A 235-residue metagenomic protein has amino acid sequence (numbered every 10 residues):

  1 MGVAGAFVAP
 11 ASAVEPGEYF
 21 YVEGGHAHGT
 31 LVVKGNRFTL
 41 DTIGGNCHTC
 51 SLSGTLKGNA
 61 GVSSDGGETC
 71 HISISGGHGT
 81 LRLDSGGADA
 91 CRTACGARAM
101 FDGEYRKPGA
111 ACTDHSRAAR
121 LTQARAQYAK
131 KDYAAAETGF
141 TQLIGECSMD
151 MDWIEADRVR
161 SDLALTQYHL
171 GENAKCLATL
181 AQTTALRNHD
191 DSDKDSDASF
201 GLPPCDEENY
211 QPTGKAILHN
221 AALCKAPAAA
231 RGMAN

Functional and structural regions predicted by a protein language model:
A13-A27, G66, G103-K107, A118-R120: Tryptophan-anchored aromatic micro-motifs
E15-N59, K131, E137-D152, R158: N-terminal glycine/threonine-rich, aromatic-flanked beta-hairpin/loop signature
V22-G29, T42-T80, H169-L177, A181-T184: Contiguous, well-ordered beta-strand patches that form the walls/edges of small beta-barrel/beta-sandwich domains
S51-N59, G87-R120: Edge beta-strand at a domain terminus
L143-I144, D150, Q182-D190: Alpha-helical solenoid scaffolds that mediate protein-protein interactions, centered on TPR/SEL1-like repeats but also
H189-N235: Terminal, low-structured helical/coil segments at or just beyond the last alpha-helical repeat
